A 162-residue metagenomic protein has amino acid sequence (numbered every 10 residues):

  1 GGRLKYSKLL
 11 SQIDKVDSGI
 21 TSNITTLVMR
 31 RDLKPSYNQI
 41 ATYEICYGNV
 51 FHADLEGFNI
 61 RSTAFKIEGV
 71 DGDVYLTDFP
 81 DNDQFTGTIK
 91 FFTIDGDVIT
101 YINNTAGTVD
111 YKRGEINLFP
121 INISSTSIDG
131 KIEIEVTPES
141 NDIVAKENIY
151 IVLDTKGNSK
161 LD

Functional and structural regions predicted by a protein language model:
G1-E44, S159-K160: Acidic, low-complexity glycine/serine/threonine-rich segments
V16, T25, D32, Q39-A41 (+4 more regions): Generic alpha-helix signal with a bias toward terminal, lower-confidence helices and secondary-structure junctions
I24-R30, S36-D71, Y75: Extended assembly-interface regions of large multimeric machines
R31-L33, N49-F51, A64, D71 (+5 more regions): A broadly conserved detector of short glycine/acidic/proline-rich loop/turn motifs that flank catalytic sites and bind
E56-Y101: Structural flexibility/helix-modulation signal
Q84-I89, T93-D162: Surface-exposed interaction regions enriched in Ser/Thr/Asp/Glu that occur as long low-complexity tracts or repetitive
